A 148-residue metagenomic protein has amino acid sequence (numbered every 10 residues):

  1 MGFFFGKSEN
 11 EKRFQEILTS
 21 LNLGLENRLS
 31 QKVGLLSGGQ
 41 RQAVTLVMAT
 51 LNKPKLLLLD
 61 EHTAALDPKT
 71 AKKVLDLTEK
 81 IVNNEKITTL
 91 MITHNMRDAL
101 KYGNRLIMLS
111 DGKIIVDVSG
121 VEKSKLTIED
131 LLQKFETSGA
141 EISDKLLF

Functional and structural regions predicted by a protein language model:
I17-G34: Conserved ABC nucleotide-binding domain
A49-T50: ABC ATPase C-loop
K53: Conserved catalytic motifs of ABC-family nucleotide-binding domains
L57-D60: Catalytic Walker B motif of ABC-type/P-loop ATPase nucleotide-binding domains
P68-T70: Helix N-cap at the start of a conserved alpha-helix in ABC-type nucleotide-binding domains
K72-N84: Helical segment within the ABC ATPase nucleotide-binding domain
T93-H94: H-loop/switch region of ABC-family ATPase nucleotide-binding domains
K113-S138: Conserved beta-strand-loop-alpha-helix hinge in the C-terminal portion of ABC ATPase nucleotide-binding domains
